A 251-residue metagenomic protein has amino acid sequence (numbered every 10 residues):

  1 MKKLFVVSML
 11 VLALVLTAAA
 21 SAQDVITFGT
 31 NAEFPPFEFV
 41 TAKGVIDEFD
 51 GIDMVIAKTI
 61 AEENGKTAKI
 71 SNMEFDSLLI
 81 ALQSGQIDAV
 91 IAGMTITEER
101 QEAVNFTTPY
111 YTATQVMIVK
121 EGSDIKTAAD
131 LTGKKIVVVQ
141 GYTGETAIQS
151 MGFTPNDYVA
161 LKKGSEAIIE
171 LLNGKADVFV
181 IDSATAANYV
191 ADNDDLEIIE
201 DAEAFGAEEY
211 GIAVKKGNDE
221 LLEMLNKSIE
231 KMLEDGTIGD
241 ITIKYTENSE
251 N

Functional and structural regions predicted by a protein language model:
S8-T17: Bacterial N-terminal signal peptides
Q23-G93: Extracytoplasmic small-molecule ligand-binding "clamshell" domains of the periplasmic binding protein/Venus flytrap
A32, T112-V119, A187-E230, T246-N251: Periplasmic-binding protein-like
I52-M54, K69-I80, S123-D124, V159-N173: Short helix-initiation/N-cap motifs at beta->coil->alpha
I60, L82-Q83, L131, L171-L172 (+2 more regions): Hydrophobic residues within well-ordered alpha-helices
T67, T143-K162, D194-D201, I229-N251: Ligand-binding clefts/hinges and TM-proximal coupling segments of bilobed small-molecule sensing domains
S77-I80, M94-E102, A147-S150, L172-N173 (+1 more regions): A ligand-binding cleft/hinge motif common to bilobed small-molecule-binding domains
V119-I136: Flexible hinge/capping segments at coil-to-helix
